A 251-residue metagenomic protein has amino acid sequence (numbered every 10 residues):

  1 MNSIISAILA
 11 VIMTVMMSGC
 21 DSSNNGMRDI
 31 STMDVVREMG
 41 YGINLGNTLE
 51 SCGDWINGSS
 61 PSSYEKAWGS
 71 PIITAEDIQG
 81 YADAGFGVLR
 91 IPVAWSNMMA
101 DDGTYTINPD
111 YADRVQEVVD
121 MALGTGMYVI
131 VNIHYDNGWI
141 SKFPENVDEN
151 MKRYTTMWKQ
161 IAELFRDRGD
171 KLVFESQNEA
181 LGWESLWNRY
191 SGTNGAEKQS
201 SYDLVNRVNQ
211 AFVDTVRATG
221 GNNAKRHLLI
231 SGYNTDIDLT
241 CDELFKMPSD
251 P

Functional and structural regions predicted by a protein language model:
M1-A10, T14: Sec-dependent signal peptide recognition, specifically the positively charged N-region followed immediately by
V15-G19: C-terminal motif of bacterial Sec signal peptides marking the signal peptidase cleavage site
C20-V88: N-terminal carbohydrate-binding accessory modules
I43-T48, P92-A94, N132-D136, E175-A180 (+1 more regions): Active-site-proximal beta-strand/loop segments in catalytic clefts of secreted hydrolases
C52, M98-D101, N137-S141, L181-S185 (+1 more regions): Short catalytic/ligand-binding loop motif for oxyanion handling, primarily in non-cytosolic enzymes, centered on
D54-Y64, T104-P109, V115, W187-N188: Aromatic- and acidic-residue-enriched carbohydrate-binding clefts of CAZyme catalytic domains
W68-L89, M99, G103-Y135, W139-S176 (+1 more regions): An active-site-proximal structural segment forming one wall of the substrate-binding cleft that immediately precedes
M151-P251: Active-site region of glycoside hydrolase catalytic domains
